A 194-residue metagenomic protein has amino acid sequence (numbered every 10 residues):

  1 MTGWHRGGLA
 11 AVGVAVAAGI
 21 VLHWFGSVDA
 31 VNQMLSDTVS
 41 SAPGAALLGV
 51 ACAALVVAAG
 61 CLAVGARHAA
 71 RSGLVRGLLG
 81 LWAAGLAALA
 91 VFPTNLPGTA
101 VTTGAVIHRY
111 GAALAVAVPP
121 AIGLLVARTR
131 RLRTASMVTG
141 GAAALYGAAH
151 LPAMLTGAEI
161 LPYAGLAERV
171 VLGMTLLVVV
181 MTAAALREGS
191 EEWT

Functional and structural regions predicted by a protein language model:
M1-A11: N-terminal membrane topogenic signal
V12-A30: Alpha-helical transmembrane segments of multi-pass membrane proteins
V16-I20, W82-V91, G141-P152: Aromatic-anchored segments of alpha-helical transmembrane domains
V28-A42, P97-T103, T156-A164: Membrane-interface interhelical loops and short amphipathic "cap" helices that link adjacent transmembrane segments
D37-V57: Interfacial helix-start motif at the membrane-water boundary
V64-V75, R128-A135, S190: Membrane-interface helix-boundary motifs at transmembrane edges
G85-T129: Membrane-proximal helix-loop-helix units in multi-pass membrane proteins
R130-T194: Terminal transmembrane helical module of multi-pass membrane proteins
